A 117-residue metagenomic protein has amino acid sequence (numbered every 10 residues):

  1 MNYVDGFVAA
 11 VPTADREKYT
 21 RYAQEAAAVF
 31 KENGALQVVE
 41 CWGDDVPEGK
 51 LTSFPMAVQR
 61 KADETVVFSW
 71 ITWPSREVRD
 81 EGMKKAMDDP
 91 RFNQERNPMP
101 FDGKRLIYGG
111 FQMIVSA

Functional and structural regions predicted by a protein language model:
M1-R21, E25: Long, hydrophobic N-terminal alpha-helical segment
V4-V11, G49-A86: Short, well-ordered beta-strand segments in beta-rich or mixed alpha/beta enzyme and ligand-binding folds
R16-E17, A28-G34: Short, well-structured hydrophobic secondary-structure segments
T20-A26, G82-P90: Short amphipathic alpha-helices in soluble, non-transmembrane regions that often serve as interface/regulatory elements
K31, Q37-A62, D88-A117: Glycine-rich beta-strand-turn "strand-cap" elements at beta-sheet edges
N33-W42, W73-S75, E81-G82: Conserved long hydrophobic alpha-helices within structured protein cores
